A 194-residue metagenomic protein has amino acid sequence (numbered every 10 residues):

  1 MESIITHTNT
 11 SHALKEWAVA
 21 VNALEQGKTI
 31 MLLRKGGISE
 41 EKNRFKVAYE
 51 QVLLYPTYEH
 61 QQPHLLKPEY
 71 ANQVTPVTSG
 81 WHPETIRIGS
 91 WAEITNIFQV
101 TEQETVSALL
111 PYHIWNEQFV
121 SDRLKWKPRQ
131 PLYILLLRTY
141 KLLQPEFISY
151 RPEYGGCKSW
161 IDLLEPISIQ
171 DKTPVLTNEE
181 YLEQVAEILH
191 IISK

Functional and structural regions predicted by a protein language model:
E2-K194: Structured alpha/beta reader/binder surfaces that contact nucleic acids or chromatin modification marks
